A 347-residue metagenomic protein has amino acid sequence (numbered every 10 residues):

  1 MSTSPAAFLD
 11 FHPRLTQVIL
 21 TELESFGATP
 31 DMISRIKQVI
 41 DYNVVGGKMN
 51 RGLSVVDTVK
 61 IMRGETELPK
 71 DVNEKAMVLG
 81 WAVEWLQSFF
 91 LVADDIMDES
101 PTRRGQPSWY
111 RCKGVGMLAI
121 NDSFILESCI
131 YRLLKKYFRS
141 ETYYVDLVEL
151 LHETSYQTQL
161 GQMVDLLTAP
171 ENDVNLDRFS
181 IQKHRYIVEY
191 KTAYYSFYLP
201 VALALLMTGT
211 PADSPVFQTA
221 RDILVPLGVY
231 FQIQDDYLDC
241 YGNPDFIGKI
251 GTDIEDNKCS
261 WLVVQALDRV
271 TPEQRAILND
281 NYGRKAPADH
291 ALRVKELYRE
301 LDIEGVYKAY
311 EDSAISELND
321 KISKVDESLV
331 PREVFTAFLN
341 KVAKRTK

Functional and structural regions predicted by a protein language model:
M1-R35, S328, K344-K347: Eukaryotic N-terminal low-complexity, Ser/Thr- and Lys/Arg-rich leader segments that predominantly function as
L9-T16, K37, D94, V148-H152 (+2 more regions): Hydrophobic core segments within long, regular secondary-structure runs in both alpha- and beta-rich folds
D10, L150, T219-P226, A309-E317 (+1 more regions): A non-catalytic, amphipathic alpha-helix used as a structural packing/dimerization or gating element in enzyme scaffolds
F11, L15-V18, A82, I223 (+4 more regions): Amphipathic alpha-helices that form helix-helix packing interfaces
A28-R275: Mg2+-dependent prenyl diphosphate-binding active-site environment of isoprenoid biosynthetic enzymes
K249-D253, G305, V325: Short, contiguous acidic/charged loop-to-helix segments that flank catalytic cores in large enzymes
A276-I322: Mobile late-domain/C-terminal helix-loop "cap" segments that border catalytic sites or the cytosolic face
D320, D326-K347: Short, amphipathic C-terminal "tail helix"
